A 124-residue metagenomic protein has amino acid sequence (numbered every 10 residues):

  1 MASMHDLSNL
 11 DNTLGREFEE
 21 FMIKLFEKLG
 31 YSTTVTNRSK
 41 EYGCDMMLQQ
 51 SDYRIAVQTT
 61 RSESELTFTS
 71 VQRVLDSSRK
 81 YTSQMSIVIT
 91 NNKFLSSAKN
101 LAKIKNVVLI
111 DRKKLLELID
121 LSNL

Functional and structural regions predicted by a protein language model:
M1-L124: Mixed-charge (Asp/Glu-Lys/Arg
